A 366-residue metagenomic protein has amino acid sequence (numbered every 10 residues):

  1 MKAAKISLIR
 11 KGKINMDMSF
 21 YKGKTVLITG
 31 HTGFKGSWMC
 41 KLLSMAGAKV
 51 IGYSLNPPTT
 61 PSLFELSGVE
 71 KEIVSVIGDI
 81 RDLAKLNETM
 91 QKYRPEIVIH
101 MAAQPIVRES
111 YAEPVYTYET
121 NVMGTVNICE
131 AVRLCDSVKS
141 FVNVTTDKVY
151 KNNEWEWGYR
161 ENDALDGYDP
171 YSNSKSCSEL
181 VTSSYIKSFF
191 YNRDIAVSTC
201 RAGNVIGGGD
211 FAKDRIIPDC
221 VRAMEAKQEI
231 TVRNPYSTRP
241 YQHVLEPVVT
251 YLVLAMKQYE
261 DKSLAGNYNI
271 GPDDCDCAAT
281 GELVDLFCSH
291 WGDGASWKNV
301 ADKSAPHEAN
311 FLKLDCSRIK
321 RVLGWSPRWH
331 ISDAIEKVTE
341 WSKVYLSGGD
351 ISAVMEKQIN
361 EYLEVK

Functional and structural regions predicted by a protein language model:
M1-A202, Y362: N-terminal Rossmann-like NAD(P)+-binding domain of SDR-like oxidoreductases, especially those catalyzing
M1-K13, M45-A48, G78, M224-K366: C-terminal substrate-binding subdomain of Rossmann-fold SDR/epimerase-dehydratase oxidoreductases
G30, E119, F211, P306-H307: Residue-level marker of alpha-helix boundaries and capping positions
G36, T125, I216, L312-K313: Generic non-transmembrane alpha-helix signal with a bias for helix starts/N-cap capping motifs
M39, D219, D315-C316: Residues within well-ordered alpha-helices
P58-T59, Y150, I206, D276 (+1 more regions): Flexible, glycine-rich phosphate/dinucleotide-binding loops and adjacent beta-alpha linkers at cofactor/substrate
L83-A84, E96, R108, V115 (+7 more regions): Residues in well-ordered alpha-helical elements
N153-G158, N162, P170, S176-Y259 (+1 more regions): NAD(P)-dependent short-chain dehydrogenase/reductase
